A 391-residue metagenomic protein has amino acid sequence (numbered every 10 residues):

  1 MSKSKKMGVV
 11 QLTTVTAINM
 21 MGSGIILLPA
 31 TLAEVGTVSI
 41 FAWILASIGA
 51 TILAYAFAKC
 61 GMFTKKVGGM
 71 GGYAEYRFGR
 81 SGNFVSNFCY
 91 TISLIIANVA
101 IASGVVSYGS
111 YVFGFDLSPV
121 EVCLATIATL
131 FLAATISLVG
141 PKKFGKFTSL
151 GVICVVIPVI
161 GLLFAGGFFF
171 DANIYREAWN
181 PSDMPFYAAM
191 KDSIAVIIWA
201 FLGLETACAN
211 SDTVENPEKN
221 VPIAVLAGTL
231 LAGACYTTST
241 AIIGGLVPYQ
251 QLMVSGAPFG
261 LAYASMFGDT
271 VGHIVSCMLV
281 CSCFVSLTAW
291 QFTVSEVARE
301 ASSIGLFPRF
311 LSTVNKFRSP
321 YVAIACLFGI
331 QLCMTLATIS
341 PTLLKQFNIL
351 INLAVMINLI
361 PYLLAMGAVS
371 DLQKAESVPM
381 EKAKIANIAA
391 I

Functional and structural regions predicted by a protein language model:
M1-A30, E34-V35, A50-Y55, V67: Membrane-interface "cap" regions at the ends of multi-pass membrane proteins
S2, S39, G114-E121, S149-S276: Helix-loop-helix junctions that connect adjacent transmembrane segments in multi-pass membrane transporters
K5-T16, G79-S93, A125-T129, M184-I197 (+4 more regions): Select transmembrane alpha-helical segments in multipass membrane proteins
A30-E34, I52-L130, T135-L138, K143 (+2 more regions): Hydrophobic transmembrane alpha-helices that form the core helical bundles of multi-pass secondary transporters
M70-E75, G79, Y111-F115, L226-T288 (+1 more regions): TM-loop-TM module centered on a large, flexible mid-protein loop between adjacent transmembrane helices in multi-pass
E75, A102-A125, P158, T213-P217 (+3 more regions): Helix-loop-helix connectors at the membrane interface of multi-pass transporters/channels
E121-A172, M184, V225-L230, I351 (+2 more regions): Membrane-interface loop-to-helix entry segments
L311-R318, L359-I391: C-terminal membrane-solvent junction of multi-pass transporters and transport-like membrane proteins
